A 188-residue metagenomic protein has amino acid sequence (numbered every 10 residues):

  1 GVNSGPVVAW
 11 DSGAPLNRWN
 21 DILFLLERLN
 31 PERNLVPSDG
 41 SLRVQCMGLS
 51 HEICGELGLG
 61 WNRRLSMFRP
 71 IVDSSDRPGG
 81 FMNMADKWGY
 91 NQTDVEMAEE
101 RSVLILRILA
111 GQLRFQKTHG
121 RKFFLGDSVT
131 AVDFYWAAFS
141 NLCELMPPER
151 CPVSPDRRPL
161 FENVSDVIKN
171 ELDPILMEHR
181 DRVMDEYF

Functional and structural regions predicted by a protein language model:
G1-F81: GST-like domain detector, emphasizing the conserved glutathione-binding G-site in the N-terminal thioredoxin-like
V2-G5, K117, L160: Short acidic (Asp/Glu) and glycine-rich catalytic loops that position anionic groups and cofactors
V7, D11, P31, K87 (+2 more regions): Residue-level detector of alpha-helix boundaries and kinks
N20-L23, M47, V103-R107, M177 (+1 more regions): Generic alpha-helical structural signal
L25, L29, Q112, R182-E186: C-terminal alpha-helix
G48, G55-D156: GST-like fold's C-terminal all-alpha helical module
F139-F188: Short His-centered aromatic/hydrophobic patch
